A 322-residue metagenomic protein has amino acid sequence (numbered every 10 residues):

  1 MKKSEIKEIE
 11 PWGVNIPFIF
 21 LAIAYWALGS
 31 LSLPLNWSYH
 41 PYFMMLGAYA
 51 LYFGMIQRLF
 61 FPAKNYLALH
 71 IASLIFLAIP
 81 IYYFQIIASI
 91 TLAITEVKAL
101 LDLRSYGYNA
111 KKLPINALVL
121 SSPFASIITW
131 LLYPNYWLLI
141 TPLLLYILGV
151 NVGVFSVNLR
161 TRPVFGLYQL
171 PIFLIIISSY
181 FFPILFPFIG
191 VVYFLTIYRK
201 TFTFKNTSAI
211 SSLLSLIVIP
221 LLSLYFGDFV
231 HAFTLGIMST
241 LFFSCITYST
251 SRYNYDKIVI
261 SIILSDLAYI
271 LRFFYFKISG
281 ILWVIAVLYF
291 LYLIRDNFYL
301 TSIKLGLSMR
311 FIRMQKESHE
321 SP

Functional and structural regions predicted by a protein language model:
M1-P322: Hydrophobic alpha-helical transmembrane segments of multi-pass integral membrane proteins
